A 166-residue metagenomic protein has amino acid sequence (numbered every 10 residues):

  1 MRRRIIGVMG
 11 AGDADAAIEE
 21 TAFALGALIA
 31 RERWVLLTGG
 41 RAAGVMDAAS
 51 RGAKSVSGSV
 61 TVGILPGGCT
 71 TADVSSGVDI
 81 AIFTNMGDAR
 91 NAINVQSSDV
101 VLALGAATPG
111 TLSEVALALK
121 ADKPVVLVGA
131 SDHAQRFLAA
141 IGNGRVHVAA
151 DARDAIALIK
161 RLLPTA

Functional and structural regions predicted by a protein language model:
R2-A14, L25-A27, R31-E32: Generic N-terminal amphipathic, Lys/Arg-enriched alpha-helix
G7-M9, L37, V101-A103: Structural motif
E20-F23, A27, G40-A121, L127 (+1 more regions): Acidic/glycine-enriched connector segments
A81-N85, V128, G144-L158: Short acidic-hydrophobic, aromatic-tinged amphipathic segments that line or gate anion-handling sites
Q96-V101, A149-A166: A charged, well-structured terminal subsegment
D132-V148: Catalytic binding pocket for nucleotide-activated donors in carbohydrate/polymer assembly enzymes
